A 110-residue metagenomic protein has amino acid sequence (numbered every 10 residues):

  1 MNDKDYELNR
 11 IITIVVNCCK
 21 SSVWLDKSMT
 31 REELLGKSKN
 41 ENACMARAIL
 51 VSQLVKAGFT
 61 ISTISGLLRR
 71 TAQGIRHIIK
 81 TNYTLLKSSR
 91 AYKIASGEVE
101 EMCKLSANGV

Functional and structural regions predicted by a protein language model:
M1-S21: General nucleic-acid-binding
M1-Y6, K104-V110: Short, Lys/Arg-enriched, disordered terminal segments
S21-R47: Short, Lys/Arg-enriched anionic-surface-contact patches
N42-F59: Short, amphipathic alpha-helical "recognition" segments used to contact nucleic acids or chromatin
V55, I79, L86: DNA major-groove recognition helix of helix-turn-helix
S62-L67, T71: Short alpha-helical "recognition helix" segments of helix-turn-helix
L85-G109: Short Lys/Arg-enriched helix C-cap and helix-to-coil transition segments that create basic nucleic-acid-contact patches
